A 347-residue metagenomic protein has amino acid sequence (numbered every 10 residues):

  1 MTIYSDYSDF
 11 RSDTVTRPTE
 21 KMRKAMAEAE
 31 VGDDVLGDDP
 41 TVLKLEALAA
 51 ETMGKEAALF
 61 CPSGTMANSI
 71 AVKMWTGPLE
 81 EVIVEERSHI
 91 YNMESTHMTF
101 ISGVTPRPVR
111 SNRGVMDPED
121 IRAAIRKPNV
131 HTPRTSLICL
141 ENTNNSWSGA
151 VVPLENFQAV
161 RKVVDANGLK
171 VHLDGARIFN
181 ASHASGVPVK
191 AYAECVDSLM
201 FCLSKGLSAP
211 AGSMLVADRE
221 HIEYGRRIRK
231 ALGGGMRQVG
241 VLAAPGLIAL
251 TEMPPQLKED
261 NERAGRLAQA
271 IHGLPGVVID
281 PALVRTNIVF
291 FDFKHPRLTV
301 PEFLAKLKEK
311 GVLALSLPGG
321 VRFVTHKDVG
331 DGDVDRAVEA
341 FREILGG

Functional and structural regions predicted by a protein language model:
T2-A282, T286-K310, A314-V329, A337-G346: Conserved PLP-enzyme active-site core in the AAT-like
